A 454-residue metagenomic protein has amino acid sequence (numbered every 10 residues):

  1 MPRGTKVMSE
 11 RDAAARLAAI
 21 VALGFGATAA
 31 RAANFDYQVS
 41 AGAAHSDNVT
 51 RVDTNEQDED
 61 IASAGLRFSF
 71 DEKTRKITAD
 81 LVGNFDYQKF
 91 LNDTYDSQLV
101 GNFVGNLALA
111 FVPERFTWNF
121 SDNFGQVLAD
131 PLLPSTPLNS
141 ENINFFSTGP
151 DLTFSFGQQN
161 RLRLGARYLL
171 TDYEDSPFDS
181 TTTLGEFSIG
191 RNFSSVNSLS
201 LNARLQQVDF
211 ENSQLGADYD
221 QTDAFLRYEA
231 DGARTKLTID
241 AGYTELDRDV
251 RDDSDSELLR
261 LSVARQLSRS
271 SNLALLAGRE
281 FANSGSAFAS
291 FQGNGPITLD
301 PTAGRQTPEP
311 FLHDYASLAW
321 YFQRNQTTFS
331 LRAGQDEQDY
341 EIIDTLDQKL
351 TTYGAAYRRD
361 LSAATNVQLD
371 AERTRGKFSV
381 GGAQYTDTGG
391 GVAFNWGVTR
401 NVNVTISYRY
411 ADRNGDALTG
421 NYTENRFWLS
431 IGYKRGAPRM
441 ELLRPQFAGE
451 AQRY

Functional and structural regions predicted by a protein language model:
P2-R31: Gram-negative bacterial Sec-dependent N-terminal signal peptides
R31-Y454: Gram-negative and organellar
